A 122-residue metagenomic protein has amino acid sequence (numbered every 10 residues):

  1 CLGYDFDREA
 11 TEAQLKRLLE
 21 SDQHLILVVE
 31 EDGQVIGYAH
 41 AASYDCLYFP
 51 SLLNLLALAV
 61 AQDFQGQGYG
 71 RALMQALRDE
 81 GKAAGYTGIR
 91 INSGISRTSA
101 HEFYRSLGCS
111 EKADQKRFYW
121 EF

Functional and structural regions predicted by a protein language model:
C1-S51, L56, Q75: Acetyl-CoA-dependent GNAT
H24, A113-R117: Short hydrophobic/aromatic beta-strand or adjacent loop that forms the aromatic wall/cage of a ligand/substrate-binding
L58-A59, A72: Short alpha-helical segment within the catalytic ATP-binding CA
A61, Q65, G94: Residue-level recognition of the GNAT/N-acetyltransferase active site
F64, G68-A76: Conserved acetyl-CoA pyrophosphate-binding loop and the N-cap/start of the following alpha-helix in GNAT-like
M74, G81-S93: Conserved GNAT acetyl-CoA-binding A-motif
R90-A100, Y119-F122: Conserved beta-strand-loop-alpha-helix junction that forms the acyl-donor binding cleft
R105-D114: Conserved acetyl-CoA-binding loop of GNAT-fold acetyltransferases
